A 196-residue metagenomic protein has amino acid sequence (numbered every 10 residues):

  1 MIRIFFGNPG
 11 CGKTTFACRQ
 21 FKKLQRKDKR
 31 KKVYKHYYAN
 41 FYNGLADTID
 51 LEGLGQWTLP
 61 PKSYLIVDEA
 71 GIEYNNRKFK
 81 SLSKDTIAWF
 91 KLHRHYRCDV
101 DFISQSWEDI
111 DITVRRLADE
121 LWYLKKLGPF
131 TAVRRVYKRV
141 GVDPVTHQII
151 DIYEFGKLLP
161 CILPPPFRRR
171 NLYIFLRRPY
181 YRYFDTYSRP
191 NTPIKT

Functional and structural regions predicted by a protein language model:
F5: Hydrophobic anchor at the beta1->P-loop junction of P-loop NTPases
N8: P-loop (Walker A) phosphate-binding loop of NTP-binding proteins
K13-T14: Conserved lysine of the Walker
K23-Y38: Post-Walker A helix-loop "phosphate-sensing" segment adjacent to the P-loop in P-loop NTPases
F41-Y96: Conserved nucleotide-sensing/catalytic segment adjacent to the nucleotide-binding pocket in NTP-handling enzymes
I72-I152: Replace "adjacent to P-loop NTPase cores in ATP/GTP-dependent enzymes" with "adjacent to NTP-binding cores
E120, R134-T196: Conserved P-loop NTPase motor module
